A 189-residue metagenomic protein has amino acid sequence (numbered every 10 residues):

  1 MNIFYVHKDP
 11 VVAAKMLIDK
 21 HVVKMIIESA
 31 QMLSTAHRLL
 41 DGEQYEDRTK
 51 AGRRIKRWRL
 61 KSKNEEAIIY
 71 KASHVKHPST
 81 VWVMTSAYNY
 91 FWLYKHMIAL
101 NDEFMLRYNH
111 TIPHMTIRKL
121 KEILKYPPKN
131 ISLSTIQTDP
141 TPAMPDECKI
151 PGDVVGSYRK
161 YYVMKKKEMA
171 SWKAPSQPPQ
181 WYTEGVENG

Functional and structural regions predicted by a protein language model:
M1-K76, T80-G189: Sequence termini and other peripheral, non-core segments
